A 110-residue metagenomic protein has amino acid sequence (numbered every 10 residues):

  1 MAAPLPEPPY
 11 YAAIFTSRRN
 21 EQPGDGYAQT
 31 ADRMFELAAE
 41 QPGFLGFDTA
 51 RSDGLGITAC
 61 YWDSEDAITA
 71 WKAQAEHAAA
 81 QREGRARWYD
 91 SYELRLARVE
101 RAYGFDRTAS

Functional and structural regions predicted by a protein language model:
M1-G56, E65-A73, Y89-S110: Short S/T/G/P-rich N-terminal loop/turn motif that feeds into the first structured element of a domain
Y61-D63: Glycine-rich loop at the start of a catalytic domain that most often binds anionic cofactors/ligands
R82-G84, W88-D90: Short arginine-rich
